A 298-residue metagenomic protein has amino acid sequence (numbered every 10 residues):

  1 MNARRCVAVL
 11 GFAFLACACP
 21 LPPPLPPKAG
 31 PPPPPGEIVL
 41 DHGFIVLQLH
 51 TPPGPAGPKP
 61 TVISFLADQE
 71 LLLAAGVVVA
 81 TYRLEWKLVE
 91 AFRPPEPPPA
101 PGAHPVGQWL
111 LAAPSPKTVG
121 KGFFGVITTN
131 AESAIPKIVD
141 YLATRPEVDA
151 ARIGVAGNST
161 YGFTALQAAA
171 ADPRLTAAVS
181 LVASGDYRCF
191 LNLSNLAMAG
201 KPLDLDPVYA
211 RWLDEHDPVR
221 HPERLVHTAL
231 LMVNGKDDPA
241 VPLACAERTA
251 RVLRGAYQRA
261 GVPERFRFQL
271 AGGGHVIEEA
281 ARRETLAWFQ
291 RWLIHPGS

Functional and structural regions predicted by a protein language model:
A8-C17: Bacterial N-terminal signal peptides
L21-A56: N-terminal cap/lid segment of alpha/beta-hydrolase-fold proteins
A56-A67: Short beta-strand element of the alpha/beta-hydrolase
A74-S115: Conserved alpha/beta-hydrolase
A103-P146: Alpha/beta-hydrolase active-site loop
P136-A199: Primarily recognizes the serine-hydrolase "nucleophile elbow" in alpha/beta-hydrolase and SGNH/GDSL folds
C189-R254, Q258: The feature captures the conserved acid-bearing segment of alpha/beta-hydrolase catalytic domains
A250-R251, A256-S298: C-terminal catalytic histidine-bearing segment of alpha/beta-hydrolase fold enzymes
